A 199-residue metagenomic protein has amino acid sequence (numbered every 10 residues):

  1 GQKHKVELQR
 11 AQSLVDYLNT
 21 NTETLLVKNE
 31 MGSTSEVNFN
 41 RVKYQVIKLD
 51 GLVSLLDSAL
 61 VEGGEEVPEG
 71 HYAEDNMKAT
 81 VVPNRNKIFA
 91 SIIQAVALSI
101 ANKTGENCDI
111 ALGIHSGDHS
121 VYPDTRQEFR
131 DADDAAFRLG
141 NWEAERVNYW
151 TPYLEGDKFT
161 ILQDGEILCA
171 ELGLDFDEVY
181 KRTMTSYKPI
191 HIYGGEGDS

Functional and structural regions predicted by a protein language model:
G1-S199: Nucleotide-activated chemistry modules centered on ATP-dependent adenylation/adenylyltransferase
